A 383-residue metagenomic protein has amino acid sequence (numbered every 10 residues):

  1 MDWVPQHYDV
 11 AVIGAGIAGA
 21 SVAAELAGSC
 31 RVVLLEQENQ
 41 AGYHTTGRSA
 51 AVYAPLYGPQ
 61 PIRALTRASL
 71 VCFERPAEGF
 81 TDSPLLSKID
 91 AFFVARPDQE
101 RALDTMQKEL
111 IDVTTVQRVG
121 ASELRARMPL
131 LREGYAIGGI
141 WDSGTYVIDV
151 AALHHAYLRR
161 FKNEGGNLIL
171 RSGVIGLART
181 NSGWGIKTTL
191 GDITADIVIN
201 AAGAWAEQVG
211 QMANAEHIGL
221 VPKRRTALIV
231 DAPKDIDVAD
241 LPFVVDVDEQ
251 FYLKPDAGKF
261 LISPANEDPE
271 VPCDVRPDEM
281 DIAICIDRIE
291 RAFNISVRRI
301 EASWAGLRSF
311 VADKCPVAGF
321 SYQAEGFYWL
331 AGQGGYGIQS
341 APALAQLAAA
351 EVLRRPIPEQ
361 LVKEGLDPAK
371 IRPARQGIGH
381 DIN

Functional and structural regions predicted by a protein language model:
P5, D82-F93, Q117-E164, A265-P272 (+2 more regions): Helix-loop-beta segment of a Rossmann-like dinucleotide-binding subdomain
Y8-V33: N-terminal Rossmann-like FAD-binding beta1-loop-alpha1 element of flavoenzymes
A27-T46: Glycine-rich FAD pyrophosphate-binding loop
G42, A195-D240: Central helical "cap/lid" subdomain
A50-R127, Q250-Y252, R288: Dinucleotide-binding Rossmann-like beta1-alpha1 core, especially the glycine-rich loop that anchors the ADP
W141-I193: Helical element adjacent to the flavin cofactor pocket in flavoenzyme catalytic cores
E216-G219, A232-G326, A331: Active-site lid/adjacent beta-loop-alpha segment flanking the redox-cofactor pocket in flavoenzymes
R291-N383: C-terminal catalytic lobe of FAD-dependent flavoproteins
